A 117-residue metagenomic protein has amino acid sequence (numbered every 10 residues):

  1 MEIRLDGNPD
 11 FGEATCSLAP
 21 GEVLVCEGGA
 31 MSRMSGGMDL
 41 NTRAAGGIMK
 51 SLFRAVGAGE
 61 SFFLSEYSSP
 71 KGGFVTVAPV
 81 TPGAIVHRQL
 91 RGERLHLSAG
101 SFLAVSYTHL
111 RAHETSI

Functional and structural regions predicted by a protein language model:
M1-V23, G28-R94: Conserved loop->alpha-helix
H96-S98, F102-Y107: Glycine-rich anion/phosphate-binding loop at the beta-strand->alpha-helix junction
T108-T115: Conserved small/polar residues in nucleotide/adenosyl-binding loops
